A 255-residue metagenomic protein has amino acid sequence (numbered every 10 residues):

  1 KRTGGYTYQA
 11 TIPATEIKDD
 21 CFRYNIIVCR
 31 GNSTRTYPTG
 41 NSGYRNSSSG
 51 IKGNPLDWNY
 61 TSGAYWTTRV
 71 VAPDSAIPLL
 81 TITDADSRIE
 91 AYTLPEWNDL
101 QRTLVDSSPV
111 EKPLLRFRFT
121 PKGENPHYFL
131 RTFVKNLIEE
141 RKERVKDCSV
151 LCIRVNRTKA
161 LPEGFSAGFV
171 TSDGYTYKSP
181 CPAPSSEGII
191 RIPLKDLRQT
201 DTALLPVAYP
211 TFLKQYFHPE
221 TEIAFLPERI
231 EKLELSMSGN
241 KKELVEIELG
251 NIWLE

Functional and structural regions predicted by a protein language model:
K1-S107: Glycan-association/targeting regions that enable binding to alpha-glucans and other polysaccharides
A64-E255: Beta-rich carbohydrate-recognition modules and glycan-binding surfaces
